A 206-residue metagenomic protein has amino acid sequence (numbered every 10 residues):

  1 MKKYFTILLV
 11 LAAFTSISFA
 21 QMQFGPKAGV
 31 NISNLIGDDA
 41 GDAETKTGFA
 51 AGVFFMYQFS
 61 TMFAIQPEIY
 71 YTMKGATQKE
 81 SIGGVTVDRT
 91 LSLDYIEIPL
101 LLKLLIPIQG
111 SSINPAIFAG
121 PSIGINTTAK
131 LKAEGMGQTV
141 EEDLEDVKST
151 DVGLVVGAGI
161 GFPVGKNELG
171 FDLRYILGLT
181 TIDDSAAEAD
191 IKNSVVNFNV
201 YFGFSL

Functional and structural regions predicted by a protein language model:
M1-K27, V200, F204-L206: Bacterial Sec-dependent N-terminal signal peptides
F19-F54, G203-S205: Short glycine/proline- and aromatic-enriched beta-strand/turn motifs that initiate or cap beta-hairpins
F19-Q23, S60-M62, Y95, G110-N114 (+2 more regions): Strand-connecting loop/turn motifs
P26-V30, A51-Y57, I69-Y71, L100-L104 (+4 more regions): Residues on the lipid-exposed face of transmembrane beta-strands in outer-membrane beta-barrel proteins
I36-D42, T77-T86, A129-Q138, I182-E188: Outer-membrane beta-barrel translocator domains and adjoining extracellular loop/strand segments of Gram-negative
D39-A43, F55, T86-T90, P107 (+2 more regions): Outer-membrane beta-barrel proteins
M56-K132, F204: Gram-negative (and chloroplast) outer-membrane scaffold detector with strong preference for beta-barrel transmembrane
A64, E68, M73-E80, S92-L93 (+2 more regions): Predominantly the C-terminal beta-signal and adjacent terminal strand-loop region of outer-membrane beta-barrel
